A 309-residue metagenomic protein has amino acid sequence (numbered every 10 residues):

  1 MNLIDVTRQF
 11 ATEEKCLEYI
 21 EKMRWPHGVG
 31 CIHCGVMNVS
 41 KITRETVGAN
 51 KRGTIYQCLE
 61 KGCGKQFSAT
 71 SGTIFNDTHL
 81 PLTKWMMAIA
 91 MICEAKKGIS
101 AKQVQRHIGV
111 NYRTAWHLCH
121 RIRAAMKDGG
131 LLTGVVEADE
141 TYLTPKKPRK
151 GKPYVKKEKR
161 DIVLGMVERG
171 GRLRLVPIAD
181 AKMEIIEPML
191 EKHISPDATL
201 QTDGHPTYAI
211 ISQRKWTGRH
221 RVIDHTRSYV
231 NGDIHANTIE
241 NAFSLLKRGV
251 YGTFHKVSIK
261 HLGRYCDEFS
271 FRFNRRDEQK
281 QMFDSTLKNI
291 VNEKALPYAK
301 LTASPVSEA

Functional and structural regions predicted by a protein language model:
M1-A309: Residue-level recognition of single "structural anchor" positions that define or cap local secondary structure
